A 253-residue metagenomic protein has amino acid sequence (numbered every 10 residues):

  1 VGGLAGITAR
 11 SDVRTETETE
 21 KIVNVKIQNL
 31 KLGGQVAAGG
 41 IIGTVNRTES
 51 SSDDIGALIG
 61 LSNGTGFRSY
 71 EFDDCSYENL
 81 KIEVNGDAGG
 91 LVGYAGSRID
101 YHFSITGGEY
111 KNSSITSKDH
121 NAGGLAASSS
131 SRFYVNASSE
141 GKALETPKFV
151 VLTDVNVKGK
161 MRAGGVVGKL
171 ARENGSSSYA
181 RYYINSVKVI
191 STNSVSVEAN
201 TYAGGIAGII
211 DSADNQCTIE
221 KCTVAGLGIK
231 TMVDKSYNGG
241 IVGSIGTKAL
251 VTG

Functional and structural regions predicted by a protein language model:
V1-G253: Surface-exposed loop/turn motifs in large extracellular/passenger domains
